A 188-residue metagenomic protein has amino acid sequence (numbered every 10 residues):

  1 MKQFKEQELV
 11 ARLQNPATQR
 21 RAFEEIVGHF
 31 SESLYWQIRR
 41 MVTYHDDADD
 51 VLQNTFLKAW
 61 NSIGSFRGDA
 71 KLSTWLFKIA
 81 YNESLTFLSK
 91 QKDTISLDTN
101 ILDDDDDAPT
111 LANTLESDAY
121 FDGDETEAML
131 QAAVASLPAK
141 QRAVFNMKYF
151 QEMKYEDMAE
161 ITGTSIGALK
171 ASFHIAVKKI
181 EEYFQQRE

Functional and structural regions predicted by a protein language model:
M1-E32, R40, E188: N-terminal module of bacterial RNA polymerase sigma factors
K2-Q3, I95-L102, M129, E156 (+3 more regions): C-terminal edge and immediately downstream basic/flexible tail or linker adjoining helix-turn-helix-like DNA-binding
Q3-E6, T94-G123: Internal acidic/polar
N15, R40, F56-K71: Sigma70-family region 2
E25-H45, S62, V134, Y183-Q186: Amphipathic, Lys/Arg- and hydrophobic-enriched alpha-helical face
D50-L57, A70-N82: Structural recognition of an alpha-helix C-terminal capping motif at a helix-to-coil junction
S65-R67, K78-T99, Q186: Arg/Lys-rich amphipathic alpha helix in sigma70-family domain 2
V144-K148: A short pre-motif secondary-structure segment
